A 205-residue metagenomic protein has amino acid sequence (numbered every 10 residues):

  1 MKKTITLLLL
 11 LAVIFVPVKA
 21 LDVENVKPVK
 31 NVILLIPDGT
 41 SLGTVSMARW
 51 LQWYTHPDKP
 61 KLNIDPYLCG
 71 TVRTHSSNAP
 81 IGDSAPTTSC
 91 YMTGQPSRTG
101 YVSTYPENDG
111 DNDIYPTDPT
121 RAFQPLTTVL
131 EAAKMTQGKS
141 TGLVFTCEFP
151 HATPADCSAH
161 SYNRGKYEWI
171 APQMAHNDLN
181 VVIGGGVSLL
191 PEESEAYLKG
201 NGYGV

Functional and structural regions predicted by a protein language model:
T4-V13: Sec-dependent N-terminal signal peptides
I14-F15, W50: Hydrophobic alpha-helical membrane context
V16-A20: Sec/Tat signal peptide C-region and signal peptidase I cleavage site
L21-V205: N-terminal catalytic scaffold of extracellular/periplasmic and nuclease hydrolases that process anionic headgroups
